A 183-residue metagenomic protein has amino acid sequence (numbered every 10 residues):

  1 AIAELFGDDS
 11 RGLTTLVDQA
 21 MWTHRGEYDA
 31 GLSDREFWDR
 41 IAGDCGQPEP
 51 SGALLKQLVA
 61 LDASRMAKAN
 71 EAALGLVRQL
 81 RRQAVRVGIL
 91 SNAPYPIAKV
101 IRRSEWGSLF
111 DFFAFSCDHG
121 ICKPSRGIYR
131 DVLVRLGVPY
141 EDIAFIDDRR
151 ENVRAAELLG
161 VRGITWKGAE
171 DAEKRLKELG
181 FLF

Functional and structural regions predicted by a protein language model:
A1-G75, R82-Q83: N-terminal helical cap/lid subdomain that shapes the substrate entry/recognition surface in HAD-like hydrolases
R78, P94-F183: Asp-based, Mg2+/Mn2+-dependent phosphohydrolase catalytic module
Q83-A84, L109: Structured helix-beta-strand junction loops
A84-R86, E141-D142: Short coil/turn segments at beta-strand junctions that form active-site/ligand-binding loops
R86-G88, R162: Proline-centered loop/turn at the N-terminus of a beta-strand
S91: Conserved phosphate-coupling serine/threonine residues in phosphotransfer and NTP-handling enzymes
